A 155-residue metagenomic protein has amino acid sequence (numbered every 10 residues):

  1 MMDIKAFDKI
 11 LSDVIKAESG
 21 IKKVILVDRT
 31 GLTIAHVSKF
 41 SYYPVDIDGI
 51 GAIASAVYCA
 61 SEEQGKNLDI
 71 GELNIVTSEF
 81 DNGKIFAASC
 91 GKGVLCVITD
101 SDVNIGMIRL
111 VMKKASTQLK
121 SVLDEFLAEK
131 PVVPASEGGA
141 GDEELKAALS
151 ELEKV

Functional and structural regions predicted by a protein language model:
M1-K23, T30, I34-V155: Acidic, low-complexity cytosolic segments
